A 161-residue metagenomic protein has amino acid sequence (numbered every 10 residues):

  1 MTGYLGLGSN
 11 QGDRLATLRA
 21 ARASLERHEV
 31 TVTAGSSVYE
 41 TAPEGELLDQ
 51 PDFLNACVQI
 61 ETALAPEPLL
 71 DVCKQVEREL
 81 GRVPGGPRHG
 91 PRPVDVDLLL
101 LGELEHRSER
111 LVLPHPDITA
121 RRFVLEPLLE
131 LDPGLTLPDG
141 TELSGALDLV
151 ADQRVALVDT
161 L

Functional and structural regions predicted by a protein language model:
M1-E29, S36-A42: N-terminal beta1-alpha1 ligand-phosphate binding loop
L7-S9, T62, L129: Short, structured patches in soluble enzyme cores that scaffold and shape functional sites
E29, E44-F53, L64-L161: Flexible, gly/pro- and Lys/Arg-enriched active-site loops
T33-S36, E126: A short, local hydrophobic-aromatic micro-motif
V58: Short basic (Lys/Arg) and small-residue
